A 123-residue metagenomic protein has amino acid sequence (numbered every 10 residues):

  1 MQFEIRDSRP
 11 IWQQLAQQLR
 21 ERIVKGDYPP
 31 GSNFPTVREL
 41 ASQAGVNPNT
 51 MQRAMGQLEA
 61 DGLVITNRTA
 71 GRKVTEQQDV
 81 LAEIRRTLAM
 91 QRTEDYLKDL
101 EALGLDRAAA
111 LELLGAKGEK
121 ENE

Functional and structural regions predicted by a protein language model:
M1-N33, E39, T87-E123: Extreme N-terminal segment that seeds HTH/winged-HTH DNA-binding domains in transcriptional regulators
N33-A44, L58: A short alpha-helical element within helix-turn-helix/winged-helix DNA-binding domains across DNA-binding proteins
F34, L63-V74, Q78: Short, Lys/Arg-rich nucleic-acid/phosphate-binding segment
G45, M55, G62: Active-site-proximal glycine-rich helix-loop-beta segment
D79-E83: Terminal helix-turn-helix DNA-binding modules in bacterial transcription factors
